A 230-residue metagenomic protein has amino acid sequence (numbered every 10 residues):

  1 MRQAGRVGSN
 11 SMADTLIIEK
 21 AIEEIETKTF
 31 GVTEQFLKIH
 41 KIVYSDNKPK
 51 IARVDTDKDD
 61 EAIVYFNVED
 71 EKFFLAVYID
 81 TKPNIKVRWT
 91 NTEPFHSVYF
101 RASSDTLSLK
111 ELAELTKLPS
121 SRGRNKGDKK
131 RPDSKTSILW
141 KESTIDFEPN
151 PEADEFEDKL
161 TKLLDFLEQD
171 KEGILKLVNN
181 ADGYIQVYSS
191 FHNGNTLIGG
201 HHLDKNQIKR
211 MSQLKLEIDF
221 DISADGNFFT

Functional and structural regions predicted by a protein language model:
R2-R53, D59: Short Lys/Arg-enriched alpha/beta "domain-start" segment
E34-A52, R122-R131, Q169-G194: Short glycine-rich, low-complexity/disordered patches
I39, E69-Y78, D105-G123: Short amphipathic alpha-helix segments
K48-E61, K86-E93, G123-D158: Short, intrinsically disordered low-complexity segments
V64-F66, T144-I174, V178: Charged, low-complexity intrinsically disordered tails and linkers
F66-T90: Short, structured interface segments
P94-S104: Short glycine-/aliphatic-rich beta-strand segments at the starts of folded cytosolic domains
Q169-T230: Alpha-helical oligomerization segments
